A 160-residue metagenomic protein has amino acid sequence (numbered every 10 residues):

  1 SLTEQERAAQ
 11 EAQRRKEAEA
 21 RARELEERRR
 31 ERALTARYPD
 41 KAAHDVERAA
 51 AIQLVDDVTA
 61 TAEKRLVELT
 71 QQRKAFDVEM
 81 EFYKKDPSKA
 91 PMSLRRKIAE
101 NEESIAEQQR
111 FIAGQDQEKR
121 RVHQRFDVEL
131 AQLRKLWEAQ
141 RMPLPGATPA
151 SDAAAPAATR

Functional and structural regions predicted by a protein language model:
S1-R15, D127, L133-R160: Compositionally biased, proline/threonine/alanine/serine-rich low-complexity intrinsically disordered stretches
S1-V46: Short, cationic interaction patches enriched in Lys/Arg with P/S/T/G and frequent prolines that mark the mature domain
A36-K135, A139-M142, G146: Surface-exposed, polar/charged faces of alpha-helical domains in mature secreted/periplasmic/lumenal proteins
